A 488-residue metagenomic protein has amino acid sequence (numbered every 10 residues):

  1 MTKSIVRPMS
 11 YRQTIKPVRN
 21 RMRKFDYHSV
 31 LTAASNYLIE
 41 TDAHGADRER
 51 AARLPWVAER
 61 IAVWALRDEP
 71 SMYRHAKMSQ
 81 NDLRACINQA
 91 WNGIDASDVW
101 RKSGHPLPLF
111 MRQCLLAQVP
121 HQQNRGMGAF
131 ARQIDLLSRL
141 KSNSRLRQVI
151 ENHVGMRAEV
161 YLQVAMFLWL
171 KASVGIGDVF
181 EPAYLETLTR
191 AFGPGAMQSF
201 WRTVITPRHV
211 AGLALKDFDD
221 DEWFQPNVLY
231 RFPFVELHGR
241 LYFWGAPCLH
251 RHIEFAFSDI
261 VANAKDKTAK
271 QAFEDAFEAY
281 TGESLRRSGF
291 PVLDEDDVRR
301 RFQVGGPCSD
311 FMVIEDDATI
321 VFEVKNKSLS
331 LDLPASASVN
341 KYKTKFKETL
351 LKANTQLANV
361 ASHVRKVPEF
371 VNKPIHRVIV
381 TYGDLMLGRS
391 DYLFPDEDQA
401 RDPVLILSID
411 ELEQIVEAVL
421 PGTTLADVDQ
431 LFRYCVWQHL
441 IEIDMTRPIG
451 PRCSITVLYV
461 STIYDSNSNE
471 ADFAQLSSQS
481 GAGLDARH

Functional and structural regions predicted by a protein language model:
M1-D275, A279, E283-S288, D316 (+2 more regions): Acidic, metal-dependent phosphodiester-chemistry machinery of nucleic-acid enzymes
E274, E278, V304, E315 (+1 more regions): Active-site-proximal structural scaffolding
T281, P307-F311, F322: Extended, hydrophobic alpha-helical segments in both membrane/secreted and soluble proteins
R286-P307, F311-I314: A short acidic/basic microdomain associated with nuclease active sites
V313-L333: Active-site beta-strand-loop-beta-strand hairpin of nuclease catalytic cores that positions key catalytic residues
I320-F322, V378-V380, L405: Hydrophobic/aromatic beta-strand patches that form the interior of the parallel beta-sheet core in alpha/beta enzyme
N326-V378: Catalytic cores of nucleic-acid endonucleases
S328-L329, D384-L387: Short acidic, S/G/P-rich loop/turn micro-motifs used as interaction or catalytic elements
